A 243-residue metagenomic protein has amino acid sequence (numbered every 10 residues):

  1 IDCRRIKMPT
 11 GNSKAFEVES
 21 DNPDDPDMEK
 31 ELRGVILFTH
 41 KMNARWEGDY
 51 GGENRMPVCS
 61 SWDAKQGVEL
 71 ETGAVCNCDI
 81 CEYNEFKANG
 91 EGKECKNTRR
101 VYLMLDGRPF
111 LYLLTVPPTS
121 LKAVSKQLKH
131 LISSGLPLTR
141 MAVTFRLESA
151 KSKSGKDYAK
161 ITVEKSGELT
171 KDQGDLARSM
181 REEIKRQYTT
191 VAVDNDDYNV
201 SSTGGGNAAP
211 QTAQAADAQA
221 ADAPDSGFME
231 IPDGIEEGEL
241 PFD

Functional and structural regions predicted by a protein language model:
I1-R108, K160: OB-fold ssDNA-binding interfaces and closely related basic DNA-contact patches used across DNA replication/repair
M8, N22-D25, M56, V116 (+5 more regions): Intrinsic-disorder/low-complexity coil detector
D49-N54, C59, E94-K96, T139-R146 (+1 more regions): Short glycine-rich, low-complexity/disordered patches
N77, L136-L138, G238: Generic detector of short, well-ordered, non-transmembrane alpha-helical segments enriched in hydrophobic residues
K93-T170: Extended serine/threonine-enriched, polar tracts that run as long, contiguous segments within proteins
Q127-L131, E183, G234: Residues that form generic nucleotide/phosphate-binding pockets
S134-L136, S149-G206: C-terminal SET catalytic tail plus cysteine-rich post-SET Zn-binding segment of SAM-dependent SET-domain
R186-D243: Acidic, gly/ser/pro-rich intrinsically disordered tails
